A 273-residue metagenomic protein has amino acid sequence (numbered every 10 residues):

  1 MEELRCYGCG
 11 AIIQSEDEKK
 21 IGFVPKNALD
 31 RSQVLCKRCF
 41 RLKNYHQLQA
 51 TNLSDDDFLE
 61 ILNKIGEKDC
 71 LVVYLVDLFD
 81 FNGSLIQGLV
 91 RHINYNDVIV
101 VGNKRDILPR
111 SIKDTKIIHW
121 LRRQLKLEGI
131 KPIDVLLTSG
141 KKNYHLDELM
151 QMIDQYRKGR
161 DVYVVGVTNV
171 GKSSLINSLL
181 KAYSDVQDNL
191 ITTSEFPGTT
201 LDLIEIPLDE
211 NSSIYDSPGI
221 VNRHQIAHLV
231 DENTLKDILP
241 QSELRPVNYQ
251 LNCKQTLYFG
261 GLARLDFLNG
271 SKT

Functional and structural regions predicted by a protein language model:
M1-V72, N96-I99, R105, Q187-T273: Helix-rich effector regions associated with P-loop NTPase G domains
N52, D56-L59, F81-H92: Amphipathic helical hotspot of TIR/SEFIR-family domains
L71-Y74, Y163: Conserved beta-strand elements of the Class I
V73, L78, L85, V100: Core catalytic machinery and nucleic-acid-binding channels of phosphodiester-processing enzymes
L78-N82, D106-P109: Short acidic, S/G/P-rich loop/turn micro-motifs used as interaction or catalytic elements
F81, K142-H145, P197-L201: Short acidic loop-to-helix transition motifs that present clustered carboxylates
G83-I86, R110-T115, H224-A227: Conserved ATPase-coupling elements of RecA-like P-loop NTPase cores
D97-I99, I107-V170, I176, K181-T193: Canonical P-loop GTPase G-domain recognition
